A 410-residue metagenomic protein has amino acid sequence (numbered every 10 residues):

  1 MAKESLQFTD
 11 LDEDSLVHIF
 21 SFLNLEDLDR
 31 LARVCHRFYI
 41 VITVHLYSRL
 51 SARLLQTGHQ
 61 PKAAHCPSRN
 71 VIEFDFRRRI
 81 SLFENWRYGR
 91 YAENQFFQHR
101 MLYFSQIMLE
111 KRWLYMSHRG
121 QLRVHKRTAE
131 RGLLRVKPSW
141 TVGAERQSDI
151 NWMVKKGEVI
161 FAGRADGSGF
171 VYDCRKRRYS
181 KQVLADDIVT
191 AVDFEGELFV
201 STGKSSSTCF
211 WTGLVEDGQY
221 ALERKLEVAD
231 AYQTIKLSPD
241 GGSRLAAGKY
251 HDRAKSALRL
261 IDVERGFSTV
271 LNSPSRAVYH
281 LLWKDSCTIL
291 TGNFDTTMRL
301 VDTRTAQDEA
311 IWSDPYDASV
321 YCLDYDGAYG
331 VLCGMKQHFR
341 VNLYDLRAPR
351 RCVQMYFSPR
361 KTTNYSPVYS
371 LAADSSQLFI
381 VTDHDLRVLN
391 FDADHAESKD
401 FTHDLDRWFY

Functional and structural regions predicted by a protein language model:
A2-T9, E13-S21, L25-N151, E158 (+1 more regions): Intrinsically disordered, low-complexity acidic/Ser/Thr/Pro-rich linker and tail segments in large eukaryotic scaffolds
L28, K111-Y115, G157-F161, G196-V200 (+6 more regions): Structural hallmark of WD40 beta-propellers
M101-Q106, E145-M153, D186-D193, A229-L237 (+3 more regions): Canonical WD40 repeat/beta-propeller blade segments in eukaryotic WD-repeat proteins
H118, G163-A165, T202-S205, G248-A254 (+3 more regions): Conserved strand-to-loop turn within each blade of WD40 beta-propeller repeats
K126-V136, S168-K181, S207-A229, S238-R244 (+5 more regions): Per-blade loop-tip surfaces of WD-repeat and WD-like beta-propellers in eukaryotic adaptors/scaffolds
S313-S319, R350-A372, F409: Conserved blade-ending motifs and adjacent loop-strand segments that build the rim/top face of beta-propeller domains
A318-R347: Loop/turn-rich, solvent-exposed surfaces of beta-rich toroidal or solenoidal domains
S370-Y410: Blade-level signature of beta-propeller repeat domains, shared across WD40, Kelch, NHL, RCC1 and BNR/Asp-box propellers
